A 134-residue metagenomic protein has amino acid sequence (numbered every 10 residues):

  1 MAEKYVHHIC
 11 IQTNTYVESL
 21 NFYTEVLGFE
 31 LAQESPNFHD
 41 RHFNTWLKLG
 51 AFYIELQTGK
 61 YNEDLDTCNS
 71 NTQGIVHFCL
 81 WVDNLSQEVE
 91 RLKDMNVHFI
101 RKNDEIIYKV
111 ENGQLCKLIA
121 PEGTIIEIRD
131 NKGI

Functional and structural regions predicted by a protein language model:
M1-E18, I75-L80, K132-I134: N-terminal beta-strand motif that seeds the catalytic metal site of vicinal oxygen chelate
A2, L80, V89-I134: Vicinal oxygen chelate
Q12-Y53, K109: Core segments of cupin and vicinal oxygen chelate
E18, L85-V89: Short, conserved charged micro-motifs
A32-E34, D40, Y61-T67, K102 (+1 more regions): A short, acidic/glycine-rich surface segment
G50-I54, Y61-E63, D83-L85: Short, charged/polar surface micro-motifs in flexible loops or helix N-caps
Q57, T67-F78: Helix-adjacent hinge/juxtasegments
